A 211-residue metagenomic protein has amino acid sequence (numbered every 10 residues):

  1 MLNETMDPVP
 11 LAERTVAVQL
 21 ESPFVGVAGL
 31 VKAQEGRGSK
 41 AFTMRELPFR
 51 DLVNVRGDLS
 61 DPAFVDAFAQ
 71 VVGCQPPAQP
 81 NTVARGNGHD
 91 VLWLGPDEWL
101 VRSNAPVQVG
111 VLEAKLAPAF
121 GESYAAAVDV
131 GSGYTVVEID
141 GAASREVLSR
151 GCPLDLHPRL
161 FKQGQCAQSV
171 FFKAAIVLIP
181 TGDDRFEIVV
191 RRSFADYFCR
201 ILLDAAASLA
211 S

Functional and structural regions predicted by a protein language model:
M1-S211: Basic, glycine/lysine-rich polyanion-binding surfaces/domains
